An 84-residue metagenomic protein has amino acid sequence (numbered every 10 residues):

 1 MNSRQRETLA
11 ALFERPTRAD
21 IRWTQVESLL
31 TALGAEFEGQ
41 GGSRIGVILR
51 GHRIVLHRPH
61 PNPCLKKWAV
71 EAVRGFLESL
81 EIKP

Functional and structural regions predicted by a protein language model:
M1-P84: Basic nucleic-acid-binding interfaces
